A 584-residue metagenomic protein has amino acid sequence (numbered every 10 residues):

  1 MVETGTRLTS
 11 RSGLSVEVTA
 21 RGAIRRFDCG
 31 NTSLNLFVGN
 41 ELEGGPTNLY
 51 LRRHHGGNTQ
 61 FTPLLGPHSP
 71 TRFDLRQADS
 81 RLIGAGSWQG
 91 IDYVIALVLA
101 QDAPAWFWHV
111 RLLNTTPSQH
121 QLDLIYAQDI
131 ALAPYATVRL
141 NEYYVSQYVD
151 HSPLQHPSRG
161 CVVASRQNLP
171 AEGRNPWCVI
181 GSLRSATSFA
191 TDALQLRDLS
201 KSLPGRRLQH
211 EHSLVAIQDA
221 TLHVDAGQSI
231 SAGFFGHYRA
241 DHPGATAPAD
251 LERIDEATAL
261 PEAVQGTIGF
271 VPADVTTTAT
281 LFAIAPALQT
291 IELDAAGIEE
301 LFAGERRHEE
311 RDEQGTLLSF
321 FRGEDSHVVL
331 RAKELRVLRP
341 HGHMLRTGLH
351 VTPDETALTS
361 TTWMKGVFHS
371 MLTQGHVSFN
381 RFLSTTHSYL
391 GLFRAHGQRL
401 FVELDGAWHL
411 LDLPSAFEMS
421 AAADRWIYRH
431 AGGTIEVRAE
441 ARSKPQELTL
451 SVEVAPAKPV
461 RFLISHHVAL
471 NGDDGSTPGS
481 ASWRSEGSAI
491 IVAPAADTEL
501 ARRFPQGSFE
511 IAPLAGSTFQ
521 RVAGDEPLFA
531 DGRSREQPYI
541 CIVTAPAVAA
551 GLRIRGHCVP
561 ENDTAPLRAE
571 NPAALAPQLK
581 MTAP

Functional and structural regions predicted by a protein language model:
M1-P584: Terminal accessory carbohydrate-recognition/targeting modules of carbohydrate-active enzymes
